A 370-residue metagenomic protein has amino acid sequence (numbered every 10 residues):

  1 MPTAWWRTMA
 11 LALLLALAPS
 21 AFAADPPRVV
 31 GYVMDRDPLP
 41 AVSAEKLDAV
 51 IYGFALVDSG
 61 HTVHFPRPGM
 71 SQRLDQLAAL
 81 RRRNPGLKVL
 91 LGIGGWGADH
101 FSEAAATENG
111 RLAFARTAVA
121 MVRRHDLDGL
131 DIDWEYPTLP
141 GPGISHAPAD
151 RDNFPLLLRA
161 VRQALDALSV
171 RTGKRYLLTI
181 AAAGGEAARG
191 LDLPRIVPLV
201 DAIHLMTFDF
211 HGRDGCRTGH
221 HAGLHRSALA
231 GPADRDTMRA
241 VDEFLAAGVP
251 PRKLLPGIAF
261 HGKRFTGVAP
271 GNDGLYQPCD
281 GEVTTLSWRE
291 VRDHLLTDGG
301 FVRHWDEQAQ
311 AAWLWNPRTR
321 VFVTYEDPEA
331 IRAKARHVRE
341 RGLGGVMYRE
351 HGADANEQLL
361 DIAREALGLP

Functional and structural regions predicted by a protein language model:
T8-A18: Bacterial N-terminal signal peptides
A24-V122, A149, L158, T218-H221 (+2 more regions): Glycan-recognition patch characteristic of GH18 chitinases/ENGases and related GlcNAc/peptidoglycan-binding proteins
V30, S59-Q72, P137-D293: Substrate-binding surface in catalytic domains of secreted glycosidases
V50, L91, I132, V161 (+4 more regions): Conserved, mostly hydrophobic/aromatic
Q76, I93, H211-D214, G219-H220 (+3 more regions): Glycan-binding loop/region signatures in secreted carbohydrate-active enzymes
T107-L130, L157-Q163, A188-L199: An active-site-proximal structural segment forming one wall of the substrate-binding cleft that immediately precedes
A118-P148: Active-site groove signature of glycoside hydrolases
G352-P370: Aromatic-rich peripheral "rim/lid" segments of glycoside hydrolase catalytic domains that contact and position glycan
